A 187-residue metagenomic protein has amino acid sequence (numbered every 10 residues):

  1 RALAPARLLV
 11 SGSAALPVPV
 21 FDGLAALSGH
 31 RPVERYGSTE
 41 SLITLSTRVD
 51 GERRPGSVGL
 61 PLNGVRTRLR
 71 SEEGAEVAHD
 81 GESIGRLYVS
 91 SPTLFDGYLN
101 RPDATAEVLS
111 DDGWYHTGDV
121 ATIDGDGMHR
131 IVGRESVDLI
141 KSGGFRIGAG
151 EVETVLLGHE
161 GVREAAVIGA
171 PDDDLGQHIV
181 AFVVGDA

Functional and structural regions predicted by a protein language model:
R1-R54, R66, E73: Gly/Ser/Thr-rich phosphate-binding loop
P19, L45-T47, V58-G59, A78-G81 (+1 more regions): Active-site glycine/GP-rich loop and adjacent strand/helix microenvironment that borders small-molecule binding pockets
G37, S91, D96-G97, V120-A187: AMP-binding/adenylate-forming catalytic core of the ANL superfamily
E52, G56-L62, L109-D112: Short Gly/Pro-enriched turn/cap motifs at secondary-structure boundaries
G56, N63-V65, G85, Q177-I179: Change "...and in nucleic-acid phosphodiester-cleaving endonucleases..." to "...and in nucleic-acid processing enzymes
R66-Y88, E107, G125-D126: Conserved beta-loop-beta connector loops within the AMP-binding
R70-S71, L109, T117, I123 (+1 more regions): Hydrophobic alpha-helical segments, especially N-terminal targeting/anchoring helices
H79-F95, W114, V120-A121: AMP-binding/adenylate-forming core of the ANL superfamily
